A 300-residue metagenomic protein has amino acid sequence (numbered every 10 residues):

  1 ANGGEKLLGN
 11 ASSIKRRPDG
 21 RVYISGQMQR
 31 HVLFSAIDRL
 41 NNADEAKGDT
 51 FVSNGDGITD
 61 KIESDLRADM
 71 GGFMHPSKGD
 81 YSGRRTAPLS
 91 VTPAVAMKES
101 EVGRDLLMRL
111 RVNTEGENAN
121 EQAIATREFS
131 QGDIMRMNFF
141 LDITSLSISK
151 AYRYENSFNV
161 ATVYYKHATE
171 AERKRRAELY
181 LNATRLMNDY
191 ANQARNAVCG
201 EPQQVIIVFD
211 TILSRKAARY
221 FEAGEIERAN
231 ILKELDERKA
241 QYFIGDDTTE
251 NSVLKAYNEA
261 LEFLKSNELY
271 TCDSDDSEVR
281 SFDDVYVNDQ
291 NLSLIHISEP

Functional and structural regions predicted by a protein language model:
A1-S298: RNA-binding basic/glycine-rich loop and surface signature characteristic of RAMP-family CRISPR effectors
